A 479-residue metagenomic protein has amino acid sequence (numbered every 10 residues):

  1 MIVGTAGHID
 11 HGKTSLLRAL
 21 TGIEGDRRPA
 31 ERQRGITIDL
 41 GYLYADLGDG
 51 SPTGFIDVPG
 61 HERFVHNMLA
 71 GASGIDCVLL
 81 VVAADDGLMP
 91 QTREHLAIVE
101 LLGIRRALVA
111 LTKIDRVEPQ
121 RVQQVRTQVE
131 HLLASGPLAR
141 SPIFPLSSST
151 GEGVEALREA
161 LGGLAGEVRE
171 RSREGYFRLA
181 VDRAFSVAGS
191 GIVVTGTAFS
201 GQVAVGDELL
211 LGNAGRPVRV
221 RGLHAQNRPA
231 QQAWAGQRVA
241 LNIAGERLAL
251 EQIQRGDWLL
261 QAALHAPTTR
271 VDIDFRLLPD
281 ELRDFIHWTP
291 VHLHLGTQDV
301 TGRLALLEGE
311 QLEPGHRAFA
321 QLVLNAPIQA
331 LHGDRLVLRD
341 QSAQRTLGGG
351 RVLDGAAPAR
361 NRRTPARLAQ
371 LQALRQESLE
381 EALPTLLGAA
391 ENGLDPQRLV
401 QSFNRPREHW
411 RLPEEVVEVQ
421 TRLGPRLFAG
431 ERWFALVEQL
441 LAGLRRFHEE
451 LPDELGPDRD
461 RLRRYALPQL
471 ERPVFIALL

Functional and structural regions predicted by a protein language model:
M1-V58, E62: Conserved G1/Walker A P-loop phosphate-binding module
T5, R116-V122, Q128-H131, I143 (+1 more regions): C-terminal effector modules of nucleic-acid-centric enzymes and ribosome-associated factors
I9, I36-I38, Y44-D49, A70-G74 (+2 more regions): Conserved catalytic network of the ASCE P-loop NTPase/AAA+ motor domain
D10, L16, G35, D57 (+12 more regions): Residue-level signature of catalytic and energy-coupling elements of molecular machines, predominantly ATP/GTP-dependent
S51-T53, V58-R63, A72-L96, E100-Q124: Conserved Switch II/interswitch segment of TRAFAC-class P-loop GTPases
P52, L101, V203, E208 (+5 more regions): Residue-level marker of beta-strand positions
H61-E62, D85-M89, I104, K113-E118 (+6 more regions): Conserved nucleotide-binding/hydrolysis micro-motifs of P-loop NTPases
I114, H131-E281: Conserved catalytic-core segments of large NTP-driven translation/proteostasis enzymes
